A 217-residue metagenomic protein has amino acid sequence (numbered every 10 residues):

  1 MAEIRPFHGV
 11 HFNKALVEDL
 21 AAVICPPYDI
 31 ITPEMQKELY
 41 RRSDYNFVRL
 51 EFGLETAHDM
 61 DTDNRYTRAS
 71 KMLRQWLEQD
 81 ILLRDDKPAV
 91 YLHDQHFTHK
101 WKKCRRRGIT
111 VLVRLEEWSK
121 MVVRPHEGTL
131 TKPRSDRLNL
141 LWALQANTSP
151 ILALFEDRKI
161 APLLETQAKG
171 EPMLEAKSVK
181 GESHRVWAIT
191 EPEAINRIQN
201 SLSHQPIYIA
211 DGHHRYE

Functional and structural regions predicted by a protein language model:
M1-E217: A cross-family signal for N-terminal binding/gating loops and helix N-caps that shape access to the active site
